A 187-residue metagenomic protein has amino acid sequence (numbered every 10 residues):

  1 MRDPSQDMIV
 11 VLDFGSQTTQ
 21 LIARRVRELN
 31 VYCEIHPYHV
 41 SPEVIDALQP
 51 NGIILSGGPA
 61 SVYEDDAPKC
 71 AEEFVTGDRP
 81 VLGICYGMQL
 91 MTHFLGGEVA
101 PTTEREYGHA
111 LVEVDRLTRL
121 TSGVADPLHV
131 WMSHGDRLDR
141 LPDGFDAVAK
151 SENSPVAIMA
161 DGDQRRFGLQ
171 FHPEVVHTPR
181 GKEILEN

Functional and structural regions predicted by a protein language model:
M1-N51, L55, A60-I84, F94-N187: Amide-donor transfer/coupling interface in amidating biosynthetic enzymes
M88: Catalytic nucleophile loop
M91: Local cysteine-cluster metal-coordination motifs and their immediate loop/turn environment, predominantly Fe-S cluster
